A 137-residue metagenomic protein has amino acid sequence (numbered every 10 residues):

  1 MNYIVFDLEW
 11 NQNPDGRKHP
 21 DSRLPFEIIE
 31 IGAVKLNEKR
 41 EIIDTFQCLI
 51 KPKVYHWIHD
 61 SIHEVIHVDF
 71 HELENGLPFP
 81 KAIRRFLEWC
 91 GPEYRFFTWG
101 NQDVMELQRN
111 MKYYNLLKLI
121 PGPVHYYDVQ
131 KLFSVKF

Functional and structural regions predicted by a protein language model:
M1-K39: Entry/capping segment at the start of metal-dependent catalytic domains with acidic active-site entry clusters
Y3, H71, K136-F137: Short intrinsically disordered, low-complexity coil segments enriched in acidic
F26-I28, K35-I66, L87-F137: Metal-dependent phosphoesterase core characteristic of DEDDh/y 3'-5' exonuclease domains
H63-I83: Metal-dependent phosphoesterase signature
